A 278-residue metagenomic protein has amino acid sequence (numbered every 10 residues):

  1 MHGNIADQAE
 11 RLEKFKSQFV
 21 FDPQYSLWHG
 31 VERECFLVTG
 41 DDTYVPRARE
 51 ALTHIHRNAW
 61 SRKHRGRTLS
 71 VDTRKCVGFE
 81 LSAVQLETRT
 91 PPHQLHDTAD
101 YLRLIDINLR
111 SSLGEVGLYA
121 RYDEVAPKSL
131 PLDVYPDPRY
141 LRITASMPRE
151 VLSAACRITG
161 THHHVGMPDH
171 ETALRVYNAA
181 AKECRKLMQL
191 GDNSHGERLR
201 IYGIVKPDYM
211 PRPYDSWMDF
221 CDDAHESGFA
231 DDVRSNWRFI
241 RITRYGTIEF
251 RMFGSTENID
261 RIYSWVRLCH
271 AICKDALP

Functional and structural regions predicted by a protein language model:
M1-R149, R157, G246, D260-P278: Terminal catalytic/cofactor-binding subdomain
P138, R142-V151, A155-D260: Loop-rich catalytic cores of soluble enzymes, especially ATP-dependent carboxylate-amine ligases and other
